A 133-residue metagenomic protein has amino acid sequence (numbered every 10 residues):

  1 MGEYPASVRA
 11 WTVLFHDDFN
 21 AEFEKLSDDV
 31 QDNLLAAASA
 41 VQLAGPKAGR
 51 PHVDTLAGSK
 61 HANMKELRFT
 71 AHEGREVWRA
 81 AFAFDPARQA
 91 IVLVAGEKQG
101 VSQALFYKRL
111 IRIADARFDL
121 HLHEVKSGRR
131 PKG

Functional and structural regions predicted by a protein language model:
M1-E76, P86-A90, E97-G133: Basic, Lys/Arg-enriched alpha-helical interface segments
R79-A83: Short, surface-exposed beta-strand/loop micro-motifs that present aromatic residues
